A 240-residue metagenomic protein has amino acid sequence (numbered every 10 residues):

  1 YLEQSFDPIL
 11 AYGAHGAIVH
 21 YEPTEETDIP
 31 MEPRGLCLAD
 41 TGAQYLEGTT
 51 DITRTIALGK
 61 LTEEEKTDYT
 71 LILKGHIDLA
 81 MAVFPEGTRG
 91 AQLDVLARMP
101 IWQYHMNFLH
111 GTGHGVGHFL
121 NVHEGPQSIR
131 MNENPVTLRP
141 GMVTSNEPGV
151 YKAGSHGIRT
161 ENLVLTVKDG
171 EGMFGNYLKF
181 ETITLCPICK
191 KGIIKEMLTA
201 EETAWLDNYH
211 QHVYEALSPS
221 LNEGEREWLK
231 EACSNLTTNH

Functional and structural regions predicted by a protein language model:
Y1-H240: Active-site neighborhoods and metal-handling regions in enzymes and metal-associated proteins
